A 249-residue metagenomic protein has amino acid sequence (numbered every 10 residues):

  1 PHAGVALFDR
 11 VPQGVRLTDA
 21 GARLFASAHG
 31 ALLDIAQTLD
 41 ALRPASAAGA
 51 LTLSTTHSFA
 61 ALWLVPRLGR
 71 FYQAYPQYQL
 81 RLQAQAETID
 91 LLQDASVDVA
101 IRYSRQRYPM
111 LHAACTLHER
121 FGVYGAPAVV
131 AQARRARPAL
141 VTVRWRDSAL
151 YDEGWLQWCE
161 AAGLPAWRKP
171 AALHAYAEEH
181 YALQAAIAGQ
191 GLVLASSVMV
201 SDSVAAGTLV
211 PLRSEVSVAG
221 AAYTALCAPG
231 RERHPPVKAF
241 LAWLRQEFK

Functional and structural regions predicted by a protein language model:
P1-L17: A short LG(V/I)-centered, amphipathic sequence patch enriched for acidic residue(s) preceding the LG motif
H2, L32, W63, Y108 (+6 more regions): Tryptophan-centric aromatic hotspots in well-structured domains and transmembrane helices
H2-A3, L24-A45: Alpha-helical linker/hinge and terminal dimerization helices associated with HTH transcriptional regulators
A48-P109: Central regulatory/effector-binding core of bacterial HTH transcription factors
T52-S54, A100, V141, V193 (+1 more regions): Short, well-ordered beta-strand segments
Q77, S197-D202, A206, S214-K249: C-terminal effector-binding regulatory domain of bacterial HTH transcription factors
Q83-A175: Acidic, Gly/Pro-rich loop/turn segments at junctions of secondary structure
A166-L212, S217-A219: Hydrophobic hinge/microswitch elements
